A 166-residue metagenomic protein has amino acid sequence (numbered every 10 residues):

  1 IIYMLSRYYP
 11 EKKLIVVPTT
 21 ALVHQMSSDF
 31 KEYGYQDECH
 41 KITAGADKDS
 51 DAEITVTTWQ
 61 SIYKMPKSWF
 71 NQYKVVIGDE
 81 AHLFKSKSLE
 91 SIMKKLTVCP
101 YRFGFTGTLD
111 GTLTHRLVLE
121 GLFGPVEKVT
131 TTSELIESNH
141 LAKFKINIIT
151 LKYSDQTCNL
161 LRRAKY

Functional and structural regions predicted by a protein language model:
Y3-E32, L89, G111: Conserved Walker A/P-loop ATP-binding site and its immediately adjacent core in helicase/helicase-like ATPase domains
L14, S27, G34-D47: Conserved RecA-like helicase motor-core motifs
T19, T57-S61, F105-L109: A short beta-strand-to-loop transition that corresponds to the Sensor-1 phosphate-sensing loop of AAA+ P-loop ATPases
H24-Q25, S50, K64-M65, G111-R116 (+1 more regions): Switch/connector loops and helix/strand junctions flanking conserved nucleotide-binding motifs in nucleotide-processing
A44-V75, K85-S91: Conserved helix/coil segment N-terminal to the catalytic DExD/H
K74-V75, H82-N147: Post-DEXD/H (motif II) to motif III coupling segment of the RecA-like Helicase ATP-binding lobe
A164-Y166: Conserved helicase/translocase motor-coupling segment
